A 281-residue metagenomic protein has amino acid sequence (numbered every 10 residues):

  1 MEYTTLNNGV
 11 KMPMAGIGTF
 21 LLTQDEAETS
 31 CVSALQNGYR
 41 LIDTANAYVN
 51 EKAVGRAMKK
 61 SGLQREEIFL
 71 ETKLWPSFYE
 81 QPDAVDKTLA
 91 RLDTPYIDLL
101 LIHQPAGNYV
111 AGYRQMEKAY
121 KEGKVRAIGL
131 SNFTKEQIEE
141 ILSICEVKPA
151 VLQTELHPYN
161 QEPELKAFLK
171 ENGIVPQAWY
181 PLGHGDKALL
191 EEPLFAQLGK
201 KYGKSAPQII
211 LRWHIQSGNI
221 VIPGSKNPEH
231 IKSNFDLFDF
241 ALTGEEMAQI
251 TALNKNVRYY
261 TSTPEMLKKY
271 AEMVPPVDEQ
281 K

Functional and structural regions predicted by a protein language model:
M1-I68, L182, V277-K281: N-terminal binding-site loop/beta-alpha segment at the start of enzyme catalytic domains that lines or forms
L22-A34, F78-D93, A111, E136-E139 (+1 more regions): Short, acidic/polar
L22-D25, A45-K52, W75-Q81, P105-V110 (+2 more regions): Acidic-and-aromatic substrate-binding clefts and catalytic sites of carbohydrate-active enzymes
Y39, T94-I97, V125, P149: A structural motif
R40-A45, E71-T72, L101-I102, A127-G129 (+1 more regions): Short catalytic-loop micro-motif centered on adjacent basic/acidic residues
R65-F78, D98-P105, N132: A short, structured active-site edge motif that brings together acidic residues
Q81-I102, K118-E122: CE4/NodB-like, metal-dependent polysaccharide N-deacetylase domain that modifies extracellular/periplasmic N-acetylated
Q104-K281: Beta/alpha (TIM)-barrel catalytic core signal, keyed to glycine-rich beta->alpha loops juxtaposed to Asp/Glu that bind
